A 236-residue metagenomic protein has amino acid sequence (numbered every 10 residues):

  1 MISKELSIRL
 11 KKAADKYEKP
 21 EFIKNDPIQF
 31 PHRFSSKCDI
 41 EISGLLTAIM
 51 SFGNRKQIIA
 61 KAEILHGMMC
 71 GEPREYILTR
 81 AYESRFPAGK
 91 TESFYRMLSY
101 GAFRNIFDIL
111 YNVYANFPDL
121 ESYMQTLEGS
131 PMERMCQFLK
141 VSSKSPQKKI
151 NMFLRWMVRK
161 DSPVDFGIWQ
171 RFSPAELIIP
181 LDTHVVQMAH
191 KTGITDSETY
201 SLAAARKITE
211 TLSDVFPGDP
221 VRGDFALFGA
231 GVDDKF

Functional and structural regions predicted by a protein language model:
M1-F236: HhH-family (HhH-GPD) DNA N-glycosylase catalytic core used in base-excision repair
